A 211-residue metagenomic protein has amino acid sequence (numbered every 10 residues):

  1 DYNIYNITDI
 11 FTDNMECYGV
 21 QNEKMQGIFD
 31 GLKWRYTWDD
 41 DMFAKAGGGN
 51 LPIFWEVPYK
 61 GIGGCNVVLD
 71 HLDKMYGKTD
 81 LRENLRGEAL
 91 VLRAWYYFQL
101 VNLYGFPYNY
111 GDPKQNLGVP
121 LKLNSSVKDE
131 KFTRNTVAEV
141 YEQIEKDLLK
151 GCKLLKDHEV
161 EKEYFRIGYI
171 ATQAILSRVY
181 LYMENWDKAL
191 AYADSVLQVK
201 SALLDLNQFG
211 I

Functional and structural regions predicted by a protein language model:
D1-E16, L203, I211: Acidic, glycine-rich segments characteristic of secretory precursors and extracytoplasmic regions
I28-Y104, N135, K153-D157: Conserved, well-structured interaction surfaces
E88, W95-V127: Extended ligand-binding groove/face enriched in aromatic
L90, Q173-Y180, Y192: TPR/Sel1-like alpha-solenoid repeat signature
